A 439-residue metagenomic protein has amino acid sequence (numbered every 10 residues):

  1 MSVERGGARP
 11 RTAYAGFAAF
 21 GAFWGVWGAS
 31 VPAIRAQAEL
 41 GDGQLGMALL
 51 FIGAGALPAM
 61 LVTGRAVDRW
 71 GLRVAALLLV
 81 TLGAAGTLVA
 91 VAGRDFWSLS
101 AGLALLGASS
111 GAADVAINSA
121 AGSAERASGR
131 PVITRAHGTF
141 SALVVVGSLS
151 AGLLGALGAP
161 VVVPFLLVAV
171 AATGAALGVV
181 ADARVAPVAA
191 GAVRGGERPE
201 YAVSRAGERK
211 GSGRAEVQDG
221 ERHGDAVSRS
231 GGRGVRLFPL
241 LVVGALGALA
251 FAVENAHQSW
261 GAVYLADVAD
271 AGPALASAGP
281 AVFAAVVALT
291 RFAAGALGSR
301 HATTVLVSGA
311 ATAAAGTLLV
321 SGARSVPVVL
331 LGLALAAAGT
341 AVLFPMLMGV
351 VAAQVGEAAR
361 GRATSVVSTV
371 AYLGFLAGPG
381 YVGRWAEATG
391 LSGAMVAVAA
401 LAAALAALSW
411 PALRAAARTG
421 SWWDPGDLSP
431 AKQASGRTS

Functional and structural regions predicted by a protein language model:
A29-G43, S259-L275: Short amphipathic helix-loop junctions that connect adjacent transmembrane helices in Major Facilitator Superfamily/SLC
I34-R35, A66-V67, L153-G158, L265-A266 (+2 more regions): Interfacial helix-cap and linker-helix signal at transmembrane-aqueous boundaries of multi-pass secondary transporters
E39, G71, A92-W97, D270 (+1 more regions): Helix-breaking motifs and short loop linkers at transmembrane-helix boundaries and internal kinks in secondary membrane
L57-L72, G155, T290-A302, A386-E387: Helix-to-loop junctions at the C-terminal end of transmembrane segments in multipass secondary transporters
P58-G93: Conserved MFS/SLC helix-loop-helix module at the cytosolic interface between two early adjacent transmembrane helices
V74-L88, T304-L319, V396: Structural signature of the two symmetry-related core transmembrane helices
A112-A127, V342-V355: Intracellular juxtamembrane helix-capping segments at the cytosolic ends of symmetry-related transmembrane helices
G152, P164, A169-E197, A406-L413: C-terminal membrane-cytosol helix-exit motif in multi-pass small-molecule transporters
